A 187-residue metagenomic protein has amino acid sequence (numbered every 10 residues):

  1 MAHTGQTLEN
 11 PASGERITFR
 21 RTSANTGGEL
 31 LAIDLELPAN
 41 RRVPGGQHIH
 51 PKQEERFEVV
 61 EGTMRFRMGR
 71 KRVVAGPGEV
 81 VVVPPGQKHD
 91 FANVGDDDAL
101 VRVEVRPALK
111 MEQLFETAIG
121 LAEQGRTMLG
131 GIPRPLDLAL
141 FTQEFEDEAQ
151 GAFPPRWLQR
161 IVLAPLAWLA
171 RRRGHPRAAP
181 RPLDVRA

Functional and structural regions predicted by a protein language model:
M1-L30, E36, R41-Q47, P51-Q53 (+2 more regions): Jelly-roll (double-stranded beta-helix
